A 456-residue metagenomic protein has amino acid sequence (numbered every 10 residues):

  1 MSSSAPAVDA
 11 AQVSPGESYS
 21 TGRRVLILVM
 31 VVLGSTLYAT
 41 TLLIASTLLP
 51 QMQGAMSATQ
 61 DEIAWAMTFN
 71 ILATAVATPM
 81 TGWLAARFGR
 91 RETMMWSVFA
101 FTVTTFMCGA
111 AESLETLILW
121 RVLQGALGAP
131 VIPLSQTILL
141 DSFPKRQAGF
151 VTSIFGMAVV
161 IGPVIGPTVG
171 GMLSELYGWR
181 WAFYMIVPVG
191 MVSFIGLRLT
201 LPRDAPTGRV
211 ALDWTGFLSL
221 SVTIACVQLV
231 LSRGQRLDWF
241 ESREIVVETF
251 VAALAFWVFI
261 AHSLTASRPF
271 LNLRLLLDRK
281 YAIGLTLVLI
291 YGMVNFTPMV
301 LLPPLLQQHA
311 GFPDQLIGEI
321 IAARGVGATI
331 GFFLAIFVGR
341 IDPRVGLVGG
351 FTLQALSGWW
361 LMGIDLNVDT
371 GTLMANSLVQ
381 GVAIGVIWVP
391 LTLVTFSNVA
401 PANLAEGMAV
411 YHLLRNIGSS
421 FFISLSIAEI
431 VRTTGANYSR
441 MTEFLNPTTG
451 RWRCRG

Functional and structural regions predicted by a protein language model:
M1-A39: Cytosolic juxtamembrane N-terminal segment immediately preceding the first transmembrane helix of multi-pass
S3, D9, E17, V410 (+1 more regions): Hydrophobic transmembrane architecture of multi-pass small-molecule transporters
S14-Y19, R146, F194-S221, R236-E241 (+3 more regions): Flexible interhelical linker loops that connect adjacent transmembrane helices in multi-pass membrane transporters
R24-T41, A45-L49, M56-A73, G82 (+4 more regions): 12-transmembrane solute porter fold
T47, I71, T78-G216: Helix-loop-helix hairpins in multi-pass membrane proteins, especially solute transporters
A100-A110, V192-G196, L254-V258, I330 (+1 more regions): Transmembrane-helix signature of multi-pass solute transporters
E175-V187, R233-E244, R432-G456: A membrane-interface helix-boundary motif in multi-pass transporters
V187-A205, S221-R233, V251-T265: C-terminal membrane-cytosol helix-exit motif in multi-pass small-molecule transporters
